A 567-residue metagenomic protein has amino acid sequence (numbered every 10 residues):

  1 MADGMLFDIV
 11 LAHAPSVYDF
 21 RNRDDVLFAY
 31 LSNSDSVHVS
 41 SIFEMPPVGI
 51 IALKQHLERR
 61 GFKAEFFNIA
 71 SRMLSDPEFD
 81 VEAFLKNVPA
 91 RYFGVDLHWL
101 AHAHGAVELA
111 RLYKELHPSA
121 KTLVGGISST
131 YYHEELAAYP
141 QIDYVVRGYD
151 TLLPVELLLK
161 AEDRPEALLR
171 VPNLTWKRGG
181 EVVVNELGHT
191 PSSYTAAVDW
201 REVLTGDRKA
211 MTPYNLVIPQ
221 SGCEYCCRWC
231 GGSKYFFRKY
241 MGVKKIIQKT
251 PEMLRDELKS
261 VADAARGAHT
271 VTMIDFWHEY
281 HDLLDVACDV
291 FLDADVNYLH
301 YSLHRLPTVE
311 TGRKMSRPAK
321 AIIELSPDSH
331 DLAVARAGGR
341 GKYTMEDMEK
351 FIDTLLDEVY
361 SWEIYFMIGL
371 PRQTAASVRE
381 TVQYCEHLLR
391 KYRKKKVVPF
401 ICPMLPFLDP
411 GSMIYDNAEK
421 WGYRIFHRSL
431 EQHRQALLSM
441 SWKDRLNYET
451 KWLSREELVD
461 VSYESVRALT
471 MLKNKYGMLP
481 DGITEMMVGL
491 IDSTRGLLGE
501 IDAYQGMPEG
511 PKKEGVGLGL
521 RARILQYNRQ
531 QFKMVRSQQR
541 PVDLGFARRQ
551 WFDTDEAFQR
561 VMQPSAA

Functional and structural regions predicted by a protein language model:
M1-L11, R21-D24, E82-A90, L438-A567: Radical SAM enzyme core and accessory elements
A2-D8, P15, R21-D24, A29 (+1 more regions): N-terminal [4Fe-4S]-dependent radical SAM core
G4-I51, H56: A short, flexible N-terminal coil/short beta segment enriched in small residues
L6-P15, P89, L109, Q248 (+2 more regions): A structural motif corresponding to the C-terminal lobe/cap of the Radical SAM core domain
N22-S40, Y240-V243, R424-S439: A solvent-exposed, charged loop/short amphipathic helix patch at secondary-structure junctions
A52-A64, F291-A294: Short helix-loop-beta junction
H56, F66-E186: Glycine-rich beta-alpha loop elements in corrinoid/cobalamin-binding modules across cobalamin-dependent enzymes
T195-E358: Radical SAM [4Fe-4S] cluster-binding motif and immediate context
